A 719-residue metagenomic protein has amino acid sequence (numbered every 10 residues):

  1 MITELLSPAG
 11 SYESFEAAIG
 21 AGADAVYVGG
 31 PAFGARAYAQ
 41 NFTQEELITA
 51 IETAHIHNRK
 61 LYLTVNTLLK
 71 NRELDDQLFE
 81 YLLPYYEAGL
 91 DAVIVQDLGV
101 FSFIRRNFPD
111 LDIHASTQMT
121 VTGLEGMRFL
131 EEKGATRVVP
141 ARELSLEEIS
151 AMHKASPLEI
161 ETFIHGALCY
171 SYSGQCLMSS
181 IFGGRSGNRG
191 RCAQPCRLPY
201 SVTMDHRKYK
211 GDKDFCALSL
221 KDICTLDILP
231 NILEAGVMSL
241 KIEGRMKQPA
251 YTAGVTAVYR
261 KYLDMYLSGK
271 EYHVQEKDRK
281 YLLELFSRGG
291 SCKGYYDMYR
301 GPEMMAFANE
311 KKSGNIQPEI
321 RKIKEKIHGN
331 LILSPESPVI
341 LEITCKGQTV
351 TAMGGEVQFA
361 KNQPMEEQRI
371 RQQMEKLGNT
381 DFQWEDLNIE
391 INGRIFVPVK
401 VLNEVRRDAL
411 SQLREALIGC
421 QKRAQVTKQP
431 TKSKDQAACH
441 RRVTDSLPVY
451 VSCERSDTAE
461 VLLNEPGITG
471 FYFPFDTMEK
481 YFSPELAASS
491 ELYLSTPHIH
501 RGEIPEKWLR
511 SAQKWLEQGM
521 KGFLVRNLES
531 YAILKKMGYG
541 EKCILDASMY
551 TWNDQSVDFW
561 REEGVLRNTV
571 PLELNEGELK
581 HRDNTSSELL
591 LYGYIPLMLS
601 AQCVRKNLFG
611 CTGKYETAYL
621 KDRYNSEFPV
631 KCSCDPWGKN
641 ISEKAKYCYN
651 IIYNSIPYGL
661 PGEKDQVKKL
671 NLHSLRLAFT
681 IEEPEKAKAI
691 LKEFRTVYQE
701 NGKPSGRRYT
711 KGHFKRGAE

Functional and structural regions predicted by a protein language model:
M1-A21, A25-A37, Q44, I48-I51 (+6 more regions): Surface-exposed amphipathic alpha-helical tracts and adjacent flexible/coil segments at the periphery of soluble enzymes
T122: Active-site PLP-lysine loop of aminotransferase-like
